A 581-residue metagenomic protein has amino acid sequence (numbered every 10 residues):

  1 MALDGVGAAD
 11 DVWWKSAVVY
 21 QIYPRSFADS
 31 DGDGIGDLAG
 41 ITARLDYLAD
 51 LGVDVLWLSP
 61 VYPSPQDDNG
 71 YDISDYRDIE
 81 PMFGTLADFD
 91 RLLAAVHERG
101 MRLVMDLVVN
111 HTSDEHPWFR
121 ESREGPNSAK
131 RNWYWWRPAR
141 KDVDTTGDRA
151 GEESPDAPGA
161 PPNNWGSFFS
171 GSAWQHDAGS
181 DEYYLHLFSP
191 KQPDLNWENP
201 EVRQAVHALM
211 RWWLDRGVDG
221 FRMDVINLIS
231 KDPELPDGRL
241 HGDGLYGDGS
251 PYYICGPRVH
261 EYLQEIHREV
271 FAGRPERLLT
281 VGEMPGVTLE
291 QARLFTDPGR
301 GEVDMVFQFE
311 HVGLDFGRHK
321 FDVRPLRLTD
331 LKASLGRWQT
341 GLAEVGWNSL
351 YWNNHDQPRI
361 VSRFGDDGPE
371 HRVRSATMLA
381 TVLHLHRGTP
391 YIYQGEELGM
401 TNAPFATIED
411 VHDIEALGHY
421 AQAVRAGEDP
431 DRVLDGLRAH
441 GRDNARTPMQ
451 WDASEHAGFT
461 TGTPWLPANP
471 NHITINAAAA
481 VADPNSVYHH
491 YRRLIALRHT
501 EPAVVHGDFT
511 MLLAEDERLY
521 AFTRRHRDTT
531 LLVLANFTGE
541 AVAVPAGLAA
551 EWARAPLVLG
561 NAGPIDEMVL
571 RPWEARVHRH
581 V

Functional and structural regions predicted by a protein language model:
A2-V581: Active-site and adjacent substrate-binding regions of carbohydrate-active enzymes
